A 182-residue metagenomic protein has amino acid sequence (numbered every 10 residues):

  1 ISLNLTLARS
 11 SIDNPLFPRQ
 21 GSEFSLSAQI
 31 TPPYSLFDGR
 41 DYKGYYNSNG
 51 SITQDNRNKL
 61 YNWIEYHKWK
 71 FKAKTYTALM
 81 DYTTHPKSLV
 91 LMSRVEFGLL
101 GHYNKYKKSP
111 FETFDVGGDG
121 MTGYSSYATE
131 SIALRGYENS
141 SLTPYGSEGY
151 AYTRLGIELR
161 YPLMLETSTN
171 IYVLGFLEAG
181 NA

Functional and structural regions predicted by a protein language model:
I1-L163, S168, G175-F176: C-terminal outer-membrane beta-barrel translocator/porin domains of Gram-negative envelope proteins and their
L177-A182: C-terminal beta-signal and adjacent terminal beta-strands/loops of Gram-negative outer-membrane beta-barrel proteins
